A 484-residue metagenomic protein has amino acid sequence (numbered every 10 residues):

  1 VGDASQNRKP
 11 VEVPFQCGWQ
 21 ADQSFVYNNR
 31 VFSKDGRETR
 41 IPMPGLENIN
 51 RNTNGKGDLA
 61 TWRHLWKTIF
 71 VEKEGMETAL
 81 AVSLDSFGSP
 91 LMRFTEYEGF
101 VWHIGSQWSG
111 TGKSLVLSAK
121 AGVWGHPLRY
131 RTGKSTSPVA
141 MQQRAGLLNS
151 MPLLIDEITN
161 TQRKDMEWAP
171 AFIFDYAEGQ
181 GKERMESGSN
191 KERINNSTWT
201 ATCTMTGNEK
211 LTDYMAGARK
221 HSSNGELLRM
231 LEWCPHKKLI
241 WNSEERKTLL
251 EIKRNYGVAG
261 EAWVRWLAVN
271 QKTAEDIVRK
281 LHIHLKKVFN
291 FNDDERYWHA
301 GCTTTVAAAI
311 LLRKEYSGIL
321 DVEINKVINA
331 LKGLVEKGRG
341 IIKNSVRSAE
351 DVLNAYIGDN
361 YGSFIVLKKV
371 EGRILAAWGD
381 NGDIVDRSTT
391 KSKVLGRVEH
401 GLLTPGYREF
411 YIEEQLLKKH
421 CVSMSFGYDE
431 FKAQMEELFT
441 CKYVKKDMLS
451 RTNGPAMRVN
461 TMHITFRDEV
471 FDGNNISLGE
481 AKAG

Functional and structural regions predicted by a protein language model:
V1-R37, A145, M151-P152, N160-Q180 (+3 more regions): Extended alpha-helical interface modules used as scaffolds for assembling large macromolecular complexes
R37-R129, C302: P-loop NTPase catalytic core of nucleic-acid-dependent motor ATPases
P44-N52, W66-E74, R131-Q142, S187-K191 (+2 more regions): Active-site-adjacent structural elements in folded domains
V71-L80, G105-S109, A140-R144, T159-Q162 (+2 more regions): Alpha-helix N-cap/helix-initiation motif
E96-K113, L117, M185-T198, H221-S222 (+1 more regions): Short, glycine/acidic-rich hinge or "gate" loops at secondary-structure transitions that mediate conformational
Y97-F100, P127-G133, G181-S187, L211-A216: Acidic/polar loop patches that form or flank catalytic/metal-binding clefts of enzymes that bind anionic ligands
S106-G110, E157-N160, N208-E209, P235-H236: An acidic- and aromatic-residue-enriched active-site/binding cleft used to recognize and process polar
V116-M166: AAA+/P-loop NTPase substrate/partner-engagement loops
